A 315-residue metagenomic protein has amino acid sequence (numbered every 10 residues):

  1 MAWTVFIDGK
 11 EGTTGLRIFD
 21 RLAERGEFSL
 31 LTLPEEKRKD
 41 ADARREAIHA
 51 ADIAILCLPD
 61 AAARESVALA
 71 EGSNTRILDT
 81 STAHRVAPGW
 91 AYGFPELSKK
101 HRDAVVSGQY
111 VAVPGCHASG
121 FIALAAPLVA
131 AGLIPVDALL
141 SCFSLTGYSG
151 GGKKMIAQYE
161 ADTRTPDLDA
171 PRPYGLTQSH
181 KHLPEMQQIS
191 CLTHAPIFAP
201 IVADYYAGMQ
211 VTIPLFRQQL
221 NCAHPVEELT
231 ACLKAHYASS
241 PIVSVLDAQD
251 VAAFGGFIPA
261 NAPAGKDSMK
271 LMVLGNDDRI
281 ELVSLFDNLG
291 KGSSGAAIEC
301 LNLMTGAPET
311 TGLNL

Functional and structural regions predicted by a protein language model:
A2-Y174, L274-N276: N-terminal Rossmann-like NAD(P) cofactor-binding subdomain of oxidoreductases, focused on the glycine-rich
G9, T13, C116-A123, T177-P184 (+4 more regions): Conserved active-site and cofactor/substrate-binding residues in soluble primary-metabolism enzymes
F19, I122-V129, L183-Q187, T230 (+2 more regions): Predominant activation on well-ordered alpha-helical scaffold segments within soluble catalytic domains
R21, R25, A131, I189 (+3 more regions): Change "in soluble alpha/beta enzymes" to "in soluble alpha/beta proteins
L31, I197-A199, L246: General small-molecule cofactor/ligand-binding pocket signal
S107-Q109, M209-V211, D278-I280: Short amphipathic alpha-helical segments
Q178-Y206, Q210-T212: Oxyanion-binding "anion nests"
P214-L315: C-terminal active-site/capping subdomain that shapes the small-molecule cofactor and substrate pocket of enzyme
